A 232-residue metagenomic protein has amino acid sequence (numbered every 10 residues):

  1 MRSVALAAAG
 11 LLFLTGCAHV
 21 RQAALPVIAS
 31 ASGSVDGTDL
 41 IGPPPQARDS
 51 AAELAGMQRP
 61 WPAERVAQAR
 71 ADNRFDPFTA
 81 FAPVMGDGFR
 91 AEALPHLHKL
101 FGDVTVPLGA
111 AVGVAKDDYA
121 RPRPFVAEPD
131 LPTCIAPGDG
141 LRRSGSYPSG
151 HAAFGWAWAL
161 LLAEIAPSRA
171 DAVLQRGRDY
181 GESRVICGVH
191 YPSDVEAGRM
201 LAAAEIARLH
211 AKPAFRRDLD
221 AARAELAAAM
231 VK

Functional and structural regions predicted by a protein language model:
M1-L6: Bacterial N-terminal signal peptides that target proteins for export
G10-L11: Residue-level signal for mature regions of secreted extracellular proteins and peptides
L14-G16: C-terminal motif of bacterial Sec signal peptides marking the signal peptidase cleavage site
H19-I186: Hydrophobic alpha-helical bundle signature of multipass membrane enzymes
A120-V126, F154-G155, V195-A203, R223-L226: Short alpha-helical linear motifs
I165-P167, R208-H210, A227: A short hydrophobic/aromatic micro-motif that marks alpha-helical segments and, especially, helix-coil
D179-H210, A214-R217: Interfacial helix-loop-helix junctions of multi-pass membrane proteins
A211-K232: Acidic, carboxylate-rich catalytic segments that either coordinate divalent cations
